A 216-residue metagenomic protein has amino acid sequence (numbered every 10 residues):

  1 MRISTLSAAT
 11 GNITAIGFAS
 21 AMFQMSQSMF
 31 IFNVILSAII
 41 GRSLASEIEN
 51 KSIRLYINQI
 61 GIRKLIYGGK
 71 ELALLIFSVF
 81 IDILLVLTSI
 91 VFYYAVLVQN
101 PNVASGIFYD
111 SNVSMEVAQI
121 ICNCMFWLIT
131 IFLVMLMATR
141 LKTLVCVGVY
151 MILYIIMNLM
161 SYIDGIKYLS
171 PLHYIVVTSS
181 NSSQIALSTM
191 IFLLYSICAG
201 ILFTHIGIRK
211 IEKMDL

Functional and structural regions predicted by a protein language model:
M1-F23, G106, V147-L216: Terminal transmembrane helical anchor/hairpin motif
R2-A38, R42, G68-T139, T178-N181 (+1 more regions): Secretory targeting signals
R42-I76: Helix-loop-helix units of permease transmembrane domains in multi-pass membrane transporters, especially ABC
A45-I48, S52, T88, F92-A104 (+4 more regions): Membrane-interfacial segments
L65, V145-C146: Residue-level recognition of membrane-helix boundary sites in multi-pass small-molecule transporters
